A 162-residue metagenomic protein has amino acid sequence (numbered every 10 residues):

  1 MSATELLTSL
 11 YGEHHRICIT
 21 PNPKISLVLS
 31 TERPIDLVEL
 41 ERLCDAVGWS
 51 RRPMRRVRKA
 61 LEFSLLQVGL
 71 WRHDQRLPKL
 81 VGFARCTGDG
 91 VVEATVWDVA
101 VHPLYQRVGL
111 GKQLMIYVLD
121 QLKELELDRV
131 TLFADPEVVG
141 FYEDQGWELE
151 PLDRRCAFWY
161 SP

Functional and structural regions predicted by a protein language model:
A3-R55, R76-L77, D153: Short amphipathic alpha-helix that is part of the acyltransferase structural core
G12, T131-F133, E143, E148-P162: Conserved catalytic-core motifs of GNAT/GCN5-like acyltransferases
R55-R76, L80-A100: A conserved beta-strand-loop-helix scaffold within acyl/acetyltransferase catalytic domains
H102, D135: Residue-level recognition of the GNAT/N-acetyltransferase active site
Y105, G109-Y117: Conserved acetyl-CoA pyrophosphate-binding loop and the N-cap/start of the following alpha-helix in GNAT-like
M115, D120-A134: Conserved GNAT acetyl-CoA-binding A-motif
M115, P136-V138, W159-Y160: Short glycine/proline-centered loop/turn elements that form peptide/ligand docking sites
